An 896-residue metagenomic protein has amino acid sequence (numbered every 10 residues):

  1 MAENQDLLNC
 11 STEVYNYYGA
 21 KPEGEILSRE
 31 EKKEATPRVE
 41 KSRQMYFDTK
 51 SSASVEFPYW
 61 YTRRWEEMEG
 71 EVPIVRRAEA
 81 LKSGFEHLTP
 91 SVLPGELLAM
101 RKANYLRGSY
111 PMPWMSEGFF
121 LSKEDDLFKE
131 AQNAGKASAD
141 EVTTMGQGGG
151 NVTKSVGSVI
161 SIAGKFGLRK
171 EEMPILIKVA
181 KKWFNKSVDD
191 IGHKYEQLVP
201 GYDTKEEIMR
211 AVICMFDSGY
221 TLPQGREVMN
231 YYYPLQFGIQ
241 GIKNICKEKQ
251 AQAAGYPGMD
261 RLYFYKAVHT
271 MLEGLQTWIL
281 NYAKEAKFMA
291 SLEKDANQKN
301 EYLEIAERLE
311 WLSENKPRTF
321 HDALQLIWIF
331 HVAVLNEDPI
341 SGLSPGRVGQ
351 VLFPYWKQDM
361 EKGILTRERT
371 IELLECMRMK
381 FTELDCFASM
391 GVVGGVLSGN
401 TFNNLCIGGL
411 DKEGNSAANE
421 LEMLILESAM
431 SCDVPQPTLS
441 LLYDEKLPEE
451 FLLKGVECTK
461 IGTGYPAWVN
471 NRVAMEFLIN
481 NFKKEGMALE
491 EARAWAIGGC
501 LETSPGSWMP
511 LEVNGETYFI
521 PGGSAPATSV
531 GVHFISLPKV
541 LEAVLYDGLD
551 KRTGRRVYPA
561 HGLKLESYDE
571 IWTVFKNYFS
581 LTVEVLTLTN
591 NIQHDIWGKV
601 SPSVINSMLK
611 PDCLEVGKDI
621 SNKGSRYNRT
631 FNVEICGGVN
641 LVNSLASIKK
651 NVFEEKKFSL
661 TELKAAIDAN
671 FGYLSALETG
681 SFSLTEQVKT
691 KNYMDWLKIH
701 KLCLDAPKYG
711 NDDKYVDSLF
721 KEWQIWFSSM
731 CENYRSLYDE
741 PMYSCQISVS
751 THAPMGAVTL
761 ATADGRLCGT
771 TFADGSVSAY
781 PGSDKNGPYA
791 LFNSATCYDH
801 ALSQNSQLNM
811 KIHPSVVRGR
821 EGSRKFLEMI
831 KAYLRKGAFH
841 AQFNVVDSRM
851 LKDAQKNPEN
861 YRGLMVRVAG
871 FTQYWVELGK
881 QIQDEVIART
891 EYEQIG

Functional and structural regions predicted by a protein language model:
A2-Y265, N297, E301-E304, R308-G896: Conserved catalytic cores of very large enzyme subunits
K266-T277, N281: Extended non-globular scaffold/tether segments
I279-K287, G349-F353: Extended amphipathic alpha-helical scaffold segments
A283-A286, A290, A306, S644: Small-side-chain structural scaffolding
A286-Y302: Short, Lys/Glu-rich amphipathic helical modules
